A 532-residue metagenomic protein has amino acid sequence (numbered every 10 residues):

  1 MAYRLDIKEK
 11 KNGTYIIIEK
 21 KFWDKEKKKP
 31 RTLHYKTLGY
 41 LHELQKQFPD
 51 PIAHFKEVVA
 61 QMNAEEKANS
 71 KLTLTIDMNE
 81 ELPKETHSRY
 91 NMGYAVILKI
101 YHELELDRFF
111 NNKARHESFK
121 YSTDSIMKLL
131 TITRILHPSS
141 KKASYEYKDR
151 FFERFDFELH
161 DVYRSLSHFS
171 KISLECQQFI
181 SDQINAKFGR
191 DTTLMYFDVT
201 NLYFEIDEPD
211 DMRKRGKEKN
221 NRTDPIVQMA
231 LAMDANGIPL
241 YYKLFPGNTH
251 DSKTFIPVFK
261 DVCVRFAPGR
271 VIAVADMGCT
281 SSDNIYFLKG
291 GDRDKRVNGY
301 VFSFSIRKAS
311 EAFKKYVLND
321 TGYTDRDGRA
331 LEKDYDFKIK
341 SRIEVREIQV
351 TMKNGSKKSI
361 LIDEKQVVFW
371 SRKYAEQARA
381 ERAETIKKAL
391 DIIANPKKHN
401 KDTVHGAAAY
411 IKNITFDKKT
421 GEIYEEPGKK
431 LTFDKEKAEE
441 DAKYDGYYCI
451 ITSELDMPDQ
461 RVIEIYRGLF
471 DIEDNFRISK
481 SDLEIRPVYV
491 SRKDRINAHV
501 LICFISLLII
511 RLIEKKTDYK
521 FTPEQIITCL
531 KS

Functional and structural regions predicted by a protein language model:
M1-D124: Conserved glycine(s) in the ABC-transporter nucleotide-binding domain "signature"
Y3-L5, K10-Y15, D107-S532: Anion-binding and metal-coordination hotspots
